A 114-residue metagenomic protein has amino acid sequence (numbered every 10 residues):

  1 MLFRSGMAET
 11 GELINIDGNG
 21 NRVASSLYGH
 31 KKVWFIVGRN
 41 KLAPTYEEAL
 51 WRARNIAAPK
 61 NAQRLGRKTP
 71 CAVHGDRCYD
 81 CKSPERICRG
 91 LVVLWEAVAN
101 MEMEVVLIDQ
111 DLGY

Functional and structural regions predicted by a protein language model:
N15-V23: Active-site glycine-rich loop that binds ribose-phosphate moieties when present
A24, Y28-Y114: Internal alpha/beta core interface subdomains
